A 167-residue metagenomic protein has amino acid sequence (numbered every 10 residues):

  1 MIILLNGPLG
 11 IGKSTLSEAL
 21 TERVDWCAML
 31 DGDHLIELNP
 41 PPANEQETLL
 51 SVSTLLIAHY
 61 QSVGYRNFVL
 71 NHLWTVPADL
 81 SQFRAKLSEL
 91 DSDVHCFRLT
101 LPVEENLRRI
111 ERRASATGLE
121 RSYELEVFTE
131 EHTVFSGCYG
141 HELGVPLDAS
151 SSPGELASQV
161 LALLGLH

Functional and structural regions predicted by a protein language model:
M1-I2, Y65: Pre-Walker A (Motif I) flank of P-loop NTPase domains
L5: Hydrophobic anchor at the beta1->P-loop junction of P-loop NTPases
G10: Walker A (P-loop) phosphate-binding loop of P-loop NTPases
K13: Conserved lysine of the Walker
S17-H59: Conserved substrate/cofactor phosphate-moiety recognition/catalytic segment in nucleotide-dependent phosphotransferases
T48-D91: Glycine-rich phosphate-binding loop used to anchor ATP phosphates in small-molecule kinases, encompassing both
L90-E111: Conserved phosphate-donor/acceptor-positioning beta-strand/loop module used by diverse small-molecule
S115-Q159, H167: Small-molecule kinase domains that catalyze NTP-dependent phosphoryl transfer to phosphate-bearing small molecules
